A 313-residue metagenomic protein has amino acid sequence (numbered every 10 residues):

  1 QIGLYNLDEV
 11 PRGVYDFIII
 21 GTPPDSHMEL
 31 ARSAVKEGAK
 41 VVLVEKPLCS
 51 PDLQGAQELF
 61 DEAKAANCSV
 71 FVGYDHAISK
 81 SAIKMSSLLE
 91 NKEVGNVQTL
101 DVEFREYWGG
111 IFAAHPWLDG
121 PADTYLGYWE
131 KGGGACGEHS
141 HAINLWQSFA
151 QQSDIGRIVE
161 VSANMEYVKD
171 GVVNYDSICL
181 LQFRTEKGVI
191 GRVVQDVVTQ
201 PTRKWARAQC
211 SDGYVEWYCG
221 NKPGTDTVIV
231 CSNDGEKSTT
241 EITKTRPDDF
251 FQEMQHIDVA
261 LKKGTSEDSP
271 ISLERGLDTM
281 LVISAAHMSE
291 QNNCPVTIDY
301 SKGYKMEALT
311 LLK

Functional and structural regions predicted by a protein language model:
Q1-V14: Short acidic low-complexity segments
Y15-I18, V97: Local beta-strand N-terminus motif with an aromatic residue
F17, P24, M28-A77, K92: Beta-strand-loop-alpha-helix segment that lines the small-molecule cofactor/substrate pocket of alpha/beta enzymes
G21-T22, E45, V194, C210: Short, well-ordered coil/turn residues at beta-beta hairpins and beta-strand->alpha-helix junctions within
A77-V172, N293: Predominantly a Rossmann-like dinucleotide-binding segment in NAD(P)-dependent oxidoreductases
G137-G224, F251-S266, I283-H287, D299-K313: Contiguous beta-strand/loop segments that form the cofactor/metal-binding neighborhood of enzyme cores
K237-I242, A260-T279: Glycine- and charged-residue-rich phosphate/anionic-cofactor binding loop of Rossmann-like
I242-Q255, E274: Active-site loop of classical SDR/Rossmann-like NAD(P)-dependent oxidoreductases, centered on the catalytic Tyr-X3-Lys
